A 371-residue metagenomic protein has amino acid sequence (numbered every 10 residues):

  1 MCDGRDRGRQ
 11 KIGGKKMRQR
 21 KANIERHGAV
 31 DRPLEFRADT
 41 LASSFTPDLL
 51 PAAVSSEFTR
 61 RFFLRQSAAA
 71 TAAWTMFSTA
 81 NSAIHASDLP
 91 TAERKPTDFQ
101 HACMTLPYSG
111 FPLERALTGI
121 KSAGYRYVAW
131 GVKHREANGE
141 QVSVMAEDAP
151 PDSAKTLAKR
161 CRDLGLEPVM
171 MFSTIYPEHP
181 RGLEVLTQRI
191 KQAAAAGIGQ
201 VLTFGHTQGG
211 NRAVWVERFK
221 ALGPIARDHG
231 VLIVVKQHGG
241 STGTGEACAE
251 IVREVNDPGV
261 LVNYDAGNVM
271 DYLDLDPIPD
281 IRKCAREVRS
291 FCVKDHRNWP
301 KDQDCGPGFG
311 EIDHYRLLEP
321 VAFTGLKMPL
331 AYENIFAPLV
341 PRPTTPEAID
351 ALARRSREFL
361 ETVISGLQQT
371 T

Functional and structural regions predicted by a protein language model:
C2, M17-F58: N-terminal secretory signal peptides
R37-S56, F62-H85: N-terminal export signals
E57, S78-G110, R115-G119: C-terminal segment of N-terminal export signals and the immediately downstream linker at the start of the mature
S67-F77, R160, L164-E167, S173-V262 (+2 more regions): Active-site acidic/histidine proton-transfer and metal-coordination neighborhood in alpha/beta enzyme cores
A92-P96, L117-S122, E147-P168, V185-G197 (+4 more regions): Acidic (Asp/Glu)-rich catalytic clusters
F99-M104, V128-W130, P168-S173, V201-T203 (+4 more regions): Hydrophobic faces of well-ordered beta-strands that scaffold small-molecule active sites in alpha/beta enzyme cores
G131-T156: Glycine-rich, proline-tolerant flexible connector loops at the mouths of alpha/beta enzymes
A221-E319, F323: Acidic/histidine-rich catalytic cores of soluble enzymes
